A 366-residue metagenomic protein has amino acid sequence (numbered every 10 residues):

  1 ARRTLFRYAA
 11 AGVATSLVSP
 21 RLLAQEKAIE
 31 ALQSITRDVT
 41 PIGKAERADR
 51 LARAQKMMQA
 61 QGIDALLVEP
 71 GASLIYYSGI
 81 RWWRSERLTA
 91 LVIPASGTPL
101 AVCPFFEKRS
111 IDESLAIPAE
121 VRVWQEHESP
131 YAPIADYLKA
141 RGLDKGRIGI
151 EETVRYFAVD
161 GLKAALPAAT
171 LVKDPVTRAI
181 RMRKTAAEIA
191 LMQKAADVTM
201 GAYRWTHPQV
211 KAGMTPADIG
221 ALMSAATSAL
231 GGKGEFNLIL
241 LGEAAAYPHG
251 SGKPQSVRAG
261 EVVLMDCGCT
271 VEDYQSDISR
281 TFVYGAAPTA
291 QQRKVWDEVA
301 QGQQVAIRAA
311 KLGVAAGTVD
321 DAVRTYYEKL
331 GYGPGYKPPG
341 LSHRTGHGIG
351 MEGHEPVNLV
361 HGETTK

Functional and structural regions predicted by a protein language model:
T4-K366: Active-site neighborhoods and metal-handling regions in enzymes and metal-associated proteins
